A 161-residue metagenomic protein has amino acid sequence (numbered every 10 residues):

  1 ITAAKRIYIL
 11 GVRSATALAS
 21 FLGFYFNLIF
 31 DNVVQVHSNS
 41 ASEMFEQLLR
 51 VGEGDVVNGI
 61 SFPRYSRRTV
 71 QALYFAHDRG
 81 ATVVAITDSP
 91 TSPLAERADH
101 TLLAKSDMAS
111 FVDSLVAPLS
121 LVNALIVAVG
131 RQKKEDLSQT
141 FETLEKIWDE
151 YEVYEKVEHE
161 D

Functional and structural regions predicted by a protein language model:
I1: Beta-strand-loop-alpha "switch" segments that mediate conformational coupling across diverse proteins
K5-S120, A124-R131: Glycine-rich phosphate-binding loops that contact phosphosugars or nucleotide phosphates
E135-D161: A short, charged, Gly/Pro-tolerant segment at domain boundaries
